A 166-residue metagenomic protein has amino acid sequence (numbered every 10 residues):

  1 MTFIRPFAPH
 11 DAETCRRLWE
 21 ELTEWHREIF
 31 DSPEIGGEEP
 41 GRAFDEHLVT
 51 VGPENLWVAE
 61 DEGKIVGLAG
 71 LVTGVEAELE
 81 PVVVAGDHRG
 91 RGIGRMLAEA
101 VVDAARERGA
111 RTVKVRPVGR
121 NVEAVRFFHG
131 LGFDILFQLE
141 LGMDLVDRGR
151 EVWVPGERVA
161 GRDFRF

Functional and structural regions predicted by a protein language model:
T2-R17, E28: A short beta-loop-alpha structural element at the N-terminal edge of CoA-dependent acyl/N-acetyltransferase catalytic
P9, E20-E46: Conserved GNAT-fold acetyl-CoA-binding loop/helix
E46-V58, E78: A short helix-loop-beta-strand connector motif used in the catalytic cores of GNAT acetyltransferases and, in some
P53, K64-G67, E123, I135: Glycine-rich acetyl-CoA-binding "A-motif" of GNAT/NAT acetyltransferases
V58, K64-V72, E78-V83: Conserved beta-strand in the GNAT
V84, G90-D103, R126, G130: Conserved acetyl-CoA-binding loop-helix of GNAT-fold acetyltransferases
A105-P117: Conserved GNAT acetyl-CoA-binding A-motif
V115-A124, G142, V146: Conserved beta-strand-loop-alpha-helix junction that forms the acyl-donor binding cleft
